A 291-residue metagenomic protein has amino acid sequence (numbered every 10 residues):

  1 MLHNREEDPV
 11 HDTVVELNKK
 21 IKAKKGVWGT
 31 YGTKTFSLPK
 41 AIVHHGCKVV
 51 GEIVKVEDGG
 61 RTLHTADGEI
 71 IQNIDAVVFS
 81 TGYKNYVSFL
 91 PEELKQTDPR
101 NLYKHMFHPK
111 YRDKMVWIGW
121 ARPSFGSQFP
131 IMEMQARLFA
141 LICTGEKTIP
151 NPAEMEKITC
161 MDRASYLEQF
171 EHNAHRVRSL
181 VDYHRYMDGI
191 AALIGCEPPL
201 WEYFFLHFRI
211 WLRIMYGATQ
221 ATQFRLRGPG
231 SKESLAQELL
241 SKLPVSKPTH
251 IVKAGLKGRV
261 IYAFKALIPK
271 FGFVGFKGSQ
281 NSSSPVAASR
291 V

Functional and structural regions predicted by a protein language model:
M1-T159, L167-V291: Flavin (primarily FAD) cofactor-binding/catalytic cores of flavoenzymes
A164: Catalytic core and acceptor-binding pocket of nucleotide-sugar-dependent glycosyltransferases
